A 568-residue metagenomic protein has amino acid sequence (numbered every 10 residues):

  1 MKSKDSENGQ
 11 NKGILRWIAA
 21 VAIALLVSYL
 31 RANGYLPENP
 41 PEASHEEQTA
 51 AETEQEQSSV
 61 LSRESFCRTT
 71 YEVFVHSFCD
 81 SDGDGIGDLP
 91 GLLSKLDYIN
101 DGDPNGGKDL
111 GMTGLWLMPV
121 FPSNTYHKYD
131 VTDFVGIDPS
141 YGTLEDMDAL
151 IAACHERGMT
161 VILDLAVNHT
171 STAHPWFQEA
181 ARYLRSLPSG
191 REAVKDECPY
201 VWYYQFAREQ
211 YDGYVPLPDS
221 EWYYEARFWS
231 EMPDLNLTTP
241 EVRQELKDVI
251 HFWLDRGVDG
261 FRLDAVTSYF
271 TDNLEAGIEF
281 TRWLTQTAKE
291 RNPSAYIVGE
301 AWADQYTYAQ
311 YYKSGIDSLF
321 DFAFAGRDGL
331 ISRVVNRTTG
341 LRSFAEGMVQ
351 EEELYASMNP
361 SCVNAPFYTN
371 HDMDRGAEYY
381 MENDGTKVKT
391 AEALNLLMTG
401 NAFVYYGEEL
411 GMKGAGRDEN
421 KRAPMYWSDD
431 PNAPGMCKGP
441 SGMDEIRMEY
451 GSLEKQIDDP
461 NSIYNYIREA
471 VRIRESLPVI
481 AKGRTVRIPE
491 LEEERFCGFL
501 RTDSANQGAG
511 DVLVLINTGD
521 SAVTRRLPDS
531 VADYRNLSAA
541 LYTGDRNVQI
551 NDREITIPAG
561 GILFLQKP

Functional and structural regions predicted by a protein language model:
M1-N11: N-terminal Lys/Arg-rich, disordered targeting/topogenic segments
K12-A20, S28-K247, D255, R262 (+1 more regions): Acidic/aromatic-lined carbohydrate-recognition and catalytic surfaces of CAZymes acting on diverse glycans
H76-F78, P122-S123, V167-N168, D259 (+8 more regions): Short, solvent-exposed loop/turn segments at secondary-structure junctions
T113-L115, G158-T160, D259-F261, S294-V298 (+6 more regions): Beta-sheet entry/capping signal
T172-A173, Q178-E179, Y183-R208, T285-Q286 (+1 more regions): Conserved alpha/beta catalytic core and glycan-binding cleft of carbohydrate-active enzymes
A303, F367-N370, Y379-V512, T518-T524: Loop/helix patches that line or flank the sugar-binding groove of alpha-linked glycan CAZymes
A522-G544: Beta-strand-rich binding/interaction modules
Q549-P568: C-terminal beta-strand-rich structural cap/linker in extracellular carbohydrate-active enzymes
